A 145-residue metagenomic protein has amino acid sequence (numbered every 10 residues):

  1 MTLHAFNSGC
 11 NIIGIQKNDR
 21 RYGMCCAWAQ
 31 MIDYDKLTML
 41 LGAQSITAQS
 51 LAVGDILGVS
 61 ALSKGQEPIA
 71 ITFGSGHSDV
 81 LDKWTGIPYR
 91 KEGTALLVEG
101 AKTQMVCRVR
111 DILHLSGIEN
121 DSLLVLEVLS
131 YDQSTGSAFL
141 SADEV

Functional and structural regions predicted by a protein language model:
M1-V145: Basic, polyanion-binding surface patches
